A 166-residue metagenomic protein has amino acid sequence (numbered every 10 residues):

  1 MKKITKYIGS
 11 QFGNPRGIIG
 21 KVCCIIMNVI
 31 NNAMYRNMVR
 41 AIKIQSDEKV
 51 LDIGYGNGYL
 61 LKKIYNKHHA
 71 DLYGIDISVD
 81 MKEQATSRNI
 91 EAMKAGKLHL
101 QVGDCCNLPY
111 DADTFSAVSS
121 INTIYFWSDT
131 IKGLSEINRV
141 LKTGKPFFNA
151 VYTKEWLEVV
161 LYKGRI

Functional and structural regions predicted by a protein language model:
M1-I19: N-terminal, positively charged/glycine-rich alpha-helical extensions of SAM-dependent methyltransferases
R16-I30: Class I SAM-dependent methyltransferase Rossmann-like catalytic core, especially the SAM/SAH-binding loop
V29-E48: Conserved alpha-helix/loop element of class I SAM-dependent methyltransferases that forms part of the SAM/SAH-binding
L51-N107: Class I SAM-dependent methyltransferase SAM/SAH-binding core
C106-A117: A short acidic, Gly/Pro-enriched loop at the edge of an enzyme's catalytic core that lines a small-molecule cofactor
S116-D129: A short SAM/SAH-binding and catalytic strip from SAM-dependent methyltransferases
I131-T143: A short glycine-rich, Lys/Arg-flanked "PGG" loop and its adjoining helix->strand segment in the class I
P146-I166: Conserved class I S-adenosyl-L-methionine
